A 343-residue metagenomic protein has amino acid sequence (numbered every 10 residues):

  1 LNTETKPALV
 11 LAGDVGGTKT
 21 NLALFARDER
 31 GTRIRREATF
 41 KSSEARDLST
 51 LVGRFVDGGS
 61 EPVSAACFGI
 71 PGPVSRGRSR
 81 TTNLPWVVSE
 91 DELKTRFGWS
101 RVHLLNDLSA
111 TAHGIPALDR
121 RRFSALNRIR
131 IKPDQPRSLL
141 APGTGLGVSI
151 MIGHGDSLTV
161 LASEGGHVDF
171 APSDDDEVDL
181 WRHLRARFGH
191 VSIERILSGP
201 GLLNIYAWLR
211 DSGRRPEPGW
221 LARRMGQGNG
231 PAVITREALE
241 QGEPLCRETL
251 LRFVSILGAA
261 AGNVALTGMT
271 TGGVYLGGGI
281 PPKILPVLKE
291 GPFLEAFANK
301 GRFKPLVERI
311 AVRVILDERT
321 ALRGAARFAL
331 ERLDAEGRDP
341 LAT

Functional and structural regions predicted by a protein language model:
L1-P62, D179-T343: ATP-binding/phosphotransfer module of carbohydrate and carboxylate kinases, centering on a glycine-rich
D14, D107, G143: Active-site glycine-centered loops adjacent to acidic/histidine catalytic or metal-binding residues that shape
T18-K19, P71-V74, G145-S149, G279-P281: Gly/Ser/Thr-rich beta-alpha loop segments that engage phosphate groups in nucleotides
F25-R27, T81-L84, L118-R120, G153-D156 (+2 more regions): Short, glycine/charged-enriched secondary-structure capping and boundary segments
D57-R122, L139, P282-P286: Short beta-strand-loop/turn "lid" adjacent to the catalytic site in phosphate-handling enzymes
I115, S149-G153, W208: A short secondary-structure junction signal
D119-R130, A329-G337: Short, electropositive alpha-helical surface patch
A125-R128, K132-E194, L285-L288, P292-A298 (+1 more regions): Glycine-rich phosphate-binding loop of actin/hexokinase-like ATP-binding domains
